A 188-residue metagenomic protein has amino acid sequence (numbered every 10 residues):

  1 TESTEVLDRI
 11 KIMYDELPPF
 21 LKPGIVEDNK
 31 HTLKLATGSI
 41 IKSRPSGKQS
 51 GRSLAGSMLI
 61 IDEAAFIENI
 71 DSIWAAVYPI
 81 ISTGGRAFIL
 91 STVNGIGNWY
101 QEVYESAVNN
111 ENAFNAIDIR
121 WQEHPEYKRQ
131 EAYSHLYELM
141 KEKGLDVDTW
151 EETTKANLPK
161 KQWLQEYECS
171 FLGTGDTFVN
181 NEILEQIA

Functional and structural regions predicted by a protein language model:
T1-E2: Conserved RecA-like ASCE P-loop NTPase motor core of nucleic-acid helicases/translocases
E5-S57: Inter-Walker segment of RecA-like/P-loop motor cores
I12-E16, F20-K22, M58, F66-W150: ASCE P-loop NTPase helicase motor core
T32-K34, Q49-G51, V77-S82, S106-E111 (+1 more regions): A general structural signal for short secondary-structure junctions and capping/turn motifs
A36, S46, V93, R120-Q122 (+1 more regions): Structured loops at beta-to-helix junctions and adjacent beta-edge loops in soluble globular domains
D62: Walker B catalytic carboxylates
P125-A188: ATPase catalytic-site recognition across NTP-hydrolyzing enzymes
